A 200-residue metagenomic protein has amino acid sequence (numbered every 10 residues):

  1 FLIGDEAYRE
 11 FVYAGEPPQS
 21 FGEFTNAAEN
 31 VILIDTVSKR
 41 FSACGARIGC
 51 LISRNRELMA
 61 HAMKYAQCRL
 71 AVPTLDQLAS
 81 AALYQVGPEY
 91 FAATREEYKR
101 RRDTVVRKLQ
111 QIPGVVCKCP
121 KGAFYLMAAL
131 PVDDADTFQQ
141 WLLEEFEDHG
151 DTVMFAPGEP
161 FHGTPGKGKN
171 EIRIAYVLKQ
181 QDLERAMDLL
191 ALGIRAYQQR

Functional and structural regions predicted by a protein language model:
F1-R200: PLP-dependent class I/II
